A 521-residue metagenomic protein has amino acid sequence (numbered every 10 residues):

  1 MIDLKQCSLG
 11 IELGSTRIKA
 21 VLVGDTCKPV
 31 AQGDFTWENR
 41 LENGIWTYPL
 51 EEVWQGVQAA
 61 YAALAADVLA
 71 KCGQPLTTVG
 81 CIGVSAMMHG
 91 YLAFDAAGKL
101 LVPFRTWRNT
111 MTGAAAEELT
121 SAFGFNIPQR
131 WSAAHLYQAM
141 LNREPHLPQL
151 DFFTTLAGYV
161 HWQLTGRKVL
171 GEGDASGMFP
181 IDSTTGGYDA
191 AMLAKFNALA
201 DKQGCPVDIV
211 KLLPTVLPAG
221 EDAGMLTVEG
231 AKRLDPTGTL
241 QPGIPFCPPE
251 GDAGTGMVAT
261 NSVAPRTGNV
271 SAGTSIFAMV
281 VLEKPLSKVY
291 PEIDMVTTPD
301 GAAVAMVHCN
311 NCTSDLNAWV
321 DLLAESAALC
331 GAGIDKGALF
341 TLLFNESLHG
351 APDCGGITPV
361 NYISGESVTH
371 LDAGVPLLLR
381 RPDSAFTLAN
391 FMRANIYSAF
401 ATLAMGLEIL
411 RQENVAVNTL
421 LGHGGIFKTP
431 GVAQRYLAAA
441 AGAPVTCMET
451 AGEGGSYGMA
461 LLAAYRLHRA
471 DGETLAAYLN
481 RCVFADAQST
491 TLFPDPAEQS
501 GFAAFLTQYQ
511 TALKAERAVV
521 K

Functional and structural regions predicted by a protein language model:
M1-P103, E117-S121, Q149, K232 (+4 more regions): N-terminal glycine/serine-rich phosphate-binding loop of ATP-dependent small-molecule kinases, especially carbohydrate
I2-D3, L9-G10, L76, E117-R130 (+4 more regions): Active-site core segments that coordinate phosphate-bearing ligands/cofactors across diverse enzyme families
S15-R17, T106, P128, I293: Intrinsically disordered, low-complexity sequence elements enriched in Ser/Thr/Gly/Pro
A31-F35, P214, T490: Structural signal for short hydrophobic segments within the conserved structured cores of catalytic domains across
L69-T106, P128, H161-G173, G177-D182 (+1 more regions): Short beta-strand-loop/turn "lid" adjacent to the catalytic site in phosphate-handling enzymes
N109: Carbohydrate-associated surface elements
T112: Gly/Ser-rich phosphate-binding catalytic loop and adjacent alpha/beta segment that cradle a phosphoryl group at enzyme
